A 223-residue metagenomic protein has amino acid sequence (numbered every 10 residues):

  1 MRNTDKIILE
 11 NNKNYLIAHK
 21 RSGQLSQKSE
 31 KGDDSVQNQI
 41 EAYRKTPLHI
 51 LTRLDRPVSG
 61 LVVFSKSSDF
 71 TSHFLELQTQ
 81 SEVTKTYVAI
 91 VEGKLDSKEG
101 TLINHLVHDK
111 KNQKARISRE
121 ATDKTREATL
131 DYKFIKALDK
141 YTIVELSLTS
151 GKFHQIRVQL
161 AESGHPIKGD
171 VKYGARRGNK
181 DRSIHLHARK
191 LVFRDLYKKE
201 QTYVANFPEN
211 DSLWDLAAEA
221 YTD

Functional and structural regions predicted by a protein language model:
M1-K6, E10-N14, R21-L25, Q155-D223: Pseudouridine synthases involved in rRNA/tRNA modification
M1-T129, A137-D139, P208-W214, A220: RNA pseudouridine synthases
A128, T142, H187: Exposed loop/turn and edge beta-strand positions of beta-sandwich/beta-sheet ligand-binding modules
Y132: Long C-terminal interaction/binding lobes of large macromolecular proteins
I135, S147, R194-L196: A generic structural motif
D139, V144-S147: Short histidine-centered loop motifs in beta-beta connectors
